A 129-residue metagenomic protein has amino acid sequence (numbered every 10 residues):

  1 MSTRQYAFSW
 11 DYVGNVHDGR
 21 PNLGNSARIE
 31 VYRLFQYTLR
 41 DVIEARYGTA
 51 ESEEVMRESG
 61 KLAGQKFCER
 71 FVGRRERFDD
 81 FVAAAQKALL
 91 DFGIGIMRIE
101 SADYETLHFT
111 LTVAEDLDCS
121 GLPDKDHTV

Functional and structural regions predicted by a protein language model:
M1-T128: N-terminal accessory segment detector
